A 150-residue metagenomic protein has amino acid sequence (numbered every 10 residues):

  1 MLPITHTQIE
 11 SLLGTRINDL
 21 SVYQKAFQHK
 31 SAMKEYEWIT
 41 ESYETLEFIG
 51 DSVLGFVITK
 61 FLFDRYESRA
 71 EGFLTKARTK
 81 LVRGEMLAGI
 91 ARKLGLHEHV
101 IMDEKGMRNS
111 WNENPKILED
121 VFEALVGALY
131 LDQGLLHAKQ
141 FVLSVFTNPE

Functional and structural regions predicted by a protein language model:
M1-E150: Double-stranded RNA-binding/processing signature
